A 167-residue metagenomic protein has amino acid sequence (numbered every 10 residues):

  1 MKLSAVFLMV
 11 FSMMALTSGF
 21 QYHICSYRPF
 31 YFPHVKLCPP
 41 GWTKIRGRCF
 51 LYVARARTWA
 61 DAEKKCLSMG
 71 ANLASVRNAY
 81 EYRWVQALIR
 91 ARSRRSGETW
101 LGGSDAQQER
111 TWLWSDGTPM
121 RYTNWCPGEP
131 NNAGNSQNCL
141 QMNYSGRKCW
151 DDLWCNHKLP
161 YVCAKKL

Functional and structural regions predicted by a protein language model:
M1-L167: Extracellular, disulfide-bonded carbohydrate-recognition/adhesion ectodomains, dominated by C-type lectin-like domains
